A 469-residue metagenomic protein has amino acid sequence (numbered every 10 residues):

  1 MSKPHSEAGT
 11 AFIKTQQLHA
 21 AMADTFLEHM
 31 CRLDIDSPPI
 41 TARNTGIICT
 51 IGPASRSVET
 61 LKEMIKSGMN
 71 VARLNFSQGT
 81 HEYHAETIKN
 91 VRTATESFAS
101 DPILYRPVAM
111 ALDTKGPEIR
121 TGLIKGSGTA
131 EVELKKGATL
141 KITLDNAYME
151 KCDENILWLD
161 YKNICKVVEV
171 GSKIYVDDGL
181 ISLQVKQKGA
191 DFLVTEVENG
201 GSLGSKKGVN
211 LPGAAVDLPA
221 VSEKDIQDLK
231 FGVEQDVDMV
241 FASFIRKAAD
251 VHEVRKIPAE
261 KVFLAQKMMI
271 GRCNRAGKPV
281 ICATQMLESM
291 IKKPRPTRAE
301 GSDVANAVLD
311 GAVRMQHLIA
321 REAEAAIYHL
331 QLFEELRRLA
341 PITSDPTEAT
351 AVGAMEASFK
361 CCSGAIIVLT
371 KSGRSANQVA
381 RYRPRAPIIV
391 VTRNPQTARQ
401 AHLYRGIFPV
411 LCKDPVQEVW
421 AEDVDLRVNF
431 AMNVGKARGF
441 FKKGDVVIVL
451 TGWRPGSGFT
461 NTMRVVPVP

Functional and structural regions predicted by a protein language model:
M1-P469: Non-catalytic helical/linker scaffolds that mediate oligomerization, partner binding, and domain coupling around large
